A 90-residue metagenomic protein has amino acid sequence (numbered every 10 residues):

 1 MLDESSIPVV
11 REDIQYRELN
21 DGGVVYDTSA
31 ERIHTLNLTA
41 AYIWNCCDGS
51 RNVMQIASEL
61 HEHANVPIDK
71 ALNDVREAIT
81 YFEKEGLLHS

Functional and structural regions predicted by a protein language model:
M1-A41, N45: Acidic, low-complexity/disordered tracts enriched in E/D and polar residues
S29-S90: Long, charge-rich, low-complexity alpha-helical segments
